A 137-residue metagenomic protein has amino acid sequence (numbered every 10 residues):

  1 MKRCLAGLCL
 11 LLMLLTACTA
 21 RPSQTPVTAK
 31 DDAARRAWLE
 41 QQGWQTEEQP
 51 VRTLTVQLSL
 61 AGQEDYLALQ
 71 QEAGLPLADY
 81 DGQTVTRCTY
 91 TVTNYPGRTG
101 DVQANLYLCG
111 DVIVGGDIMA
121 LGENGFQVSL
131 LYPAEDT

Functional and structural regions predicted by a protein language model:
M1-L8: Positively charged n-region of N-terminal signal peptides that target proteins for export
M13-A17: C-terminal motif of bacterial Sec signal peptides marking the signal peptidase cleavage site
T19-R21: Bacterial signal peptide processing site
S23, D31, T53-V56: Soluble, non-membrane globular domain cores that form compact, hydrophobic packing and curved binding surfaces
S23-V27, T91-Y95, Q103-A104, I118-A120: Second-shell loop/turn segments in exported
P26-Q45: Post-signal peptide N-terminal segment of mature Sec-exported envelope proteins
Q41-T99: Mature extracytoplasmic domains of secretory-pathway proteins
D101-T137: A short, surface-exposed interaction/processing loop segment used at functional sites
